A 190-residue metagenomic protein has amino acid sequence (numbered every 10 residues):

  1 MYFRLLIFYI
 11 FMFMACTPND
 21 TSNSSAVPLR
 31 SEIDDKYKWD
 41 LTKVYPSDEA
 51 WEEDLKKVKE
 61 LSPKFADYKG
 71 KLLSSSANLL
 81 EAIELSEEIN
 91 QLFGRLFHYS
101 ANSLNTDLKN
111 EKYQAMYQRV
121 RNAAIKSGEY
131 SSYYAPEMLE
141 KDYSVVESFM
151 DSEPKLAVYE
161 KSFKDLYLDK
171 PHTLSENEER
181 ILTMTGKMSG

Functional and structural regions predicted by a protein language model:
M1-Y9: Sec-dependent signal peptide recognition, specifically the positively charged N-region followed immediately by
Y9-T17: Hydrophobic h-region of N-terminal signal peptides that target proteins for export in Gram-negative bacteria
C16-G190: A well-structured
